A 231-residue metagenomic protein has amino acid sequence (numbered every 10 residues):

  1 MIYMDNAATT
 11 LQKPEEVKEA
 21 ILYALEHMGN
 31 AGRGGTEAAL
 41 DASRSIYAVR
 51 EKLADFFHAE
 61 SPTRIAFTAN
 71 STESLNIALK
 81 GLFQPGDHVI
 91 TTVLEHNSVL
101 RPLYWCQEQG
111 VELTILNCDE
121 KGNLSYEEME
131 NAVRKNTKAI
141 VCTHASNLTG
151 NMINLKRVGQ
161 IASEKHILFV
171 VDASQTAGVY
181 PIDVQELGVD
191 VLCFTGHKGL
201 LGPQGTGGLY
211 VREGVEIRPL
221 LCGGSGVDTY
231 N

Functional and structural regions predicted by a protein language model:
M1-N231: Pyridoxal 5′-phosphate
